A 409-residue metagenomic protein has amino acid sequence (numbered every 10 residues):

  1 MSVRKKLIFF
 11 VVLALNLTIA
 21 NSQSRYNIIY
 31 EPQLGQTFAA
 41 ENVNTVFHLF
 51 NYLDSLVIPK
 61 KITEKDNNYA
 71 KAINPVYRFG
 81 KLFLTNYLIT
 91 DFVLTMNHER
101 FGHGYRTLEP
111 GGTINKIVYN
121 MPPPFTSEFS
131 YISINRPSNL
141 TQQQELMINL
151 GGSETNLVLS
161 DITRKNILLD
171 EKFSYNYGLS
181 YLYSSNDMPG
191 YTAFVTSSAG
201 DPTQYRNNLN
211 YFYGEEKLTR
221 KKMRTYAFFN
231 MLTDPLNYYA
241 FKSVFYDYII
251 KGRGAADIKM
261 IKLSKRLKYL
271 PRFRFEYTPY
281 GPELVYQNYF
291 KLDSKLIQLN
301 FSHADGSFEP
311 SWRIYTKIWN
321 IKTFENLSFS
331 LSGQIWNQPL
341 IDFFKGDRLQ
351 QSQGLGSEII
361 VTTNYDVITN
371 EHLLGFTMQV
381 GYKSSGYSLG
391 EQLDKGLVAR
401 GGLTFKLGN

Functional and structural regions predicted by a protein language model:
K6-N16: Sec-dependent N-terminal signal peptides
Q23-D91, G111-M121: Auxiliary, metal-adjacent structural segments of Zn-dependent hydrolase domains
R25-A40, S127-D234: Metalloprotease/metallohydrolase-associated module, dominated by Zn2+-dependent proteases
L84-T141: Small-residue-rich helix-interface/hinge motifs
L168-G178, Y246-L270, K291-I297, W319-F329 (+2 more regions): Short loop/turn motifs that connect adjacent beta-strands in outer-membrane beta-barrel proteins
M188-D305, P310-W312: C-terminal membrane-associated helical module and adjoining short loops/tails
F275-P279, L292, F301-S307, N320 (+4 more regions): Transmembrane beta-strands of outer-membrane beta-barrel pores
P282-L292, W312-T316, V361, L393-N409: Outer-membrane beta-barrel "beta-signal"
